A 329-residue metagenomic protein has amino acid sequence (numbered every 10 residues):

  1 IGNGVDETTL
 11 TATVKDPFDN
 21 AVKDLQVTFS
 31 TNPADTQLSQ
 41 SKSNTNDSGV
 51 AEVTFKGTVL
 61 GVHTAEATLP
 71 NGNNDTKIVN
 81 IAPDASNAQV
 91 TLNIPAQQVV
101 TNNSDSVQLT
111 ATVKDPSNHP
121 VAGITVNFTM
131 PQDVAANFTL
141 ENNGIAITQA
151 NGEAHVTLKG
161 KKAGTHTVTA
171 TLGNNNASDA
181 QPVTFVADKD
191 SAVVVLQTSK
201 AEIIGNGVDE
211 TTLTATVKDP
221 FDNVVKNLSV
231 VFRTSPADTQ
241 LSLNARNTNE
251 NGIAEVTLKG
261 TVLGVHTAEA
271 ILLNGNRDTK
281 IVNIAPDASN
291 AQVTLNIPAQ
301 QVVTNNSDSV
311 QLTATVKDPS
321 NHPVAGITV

Functional and structural regions predicted by a protein language model:
I1-V329: The feature marks long extracellular or luminal low-complexity segments
